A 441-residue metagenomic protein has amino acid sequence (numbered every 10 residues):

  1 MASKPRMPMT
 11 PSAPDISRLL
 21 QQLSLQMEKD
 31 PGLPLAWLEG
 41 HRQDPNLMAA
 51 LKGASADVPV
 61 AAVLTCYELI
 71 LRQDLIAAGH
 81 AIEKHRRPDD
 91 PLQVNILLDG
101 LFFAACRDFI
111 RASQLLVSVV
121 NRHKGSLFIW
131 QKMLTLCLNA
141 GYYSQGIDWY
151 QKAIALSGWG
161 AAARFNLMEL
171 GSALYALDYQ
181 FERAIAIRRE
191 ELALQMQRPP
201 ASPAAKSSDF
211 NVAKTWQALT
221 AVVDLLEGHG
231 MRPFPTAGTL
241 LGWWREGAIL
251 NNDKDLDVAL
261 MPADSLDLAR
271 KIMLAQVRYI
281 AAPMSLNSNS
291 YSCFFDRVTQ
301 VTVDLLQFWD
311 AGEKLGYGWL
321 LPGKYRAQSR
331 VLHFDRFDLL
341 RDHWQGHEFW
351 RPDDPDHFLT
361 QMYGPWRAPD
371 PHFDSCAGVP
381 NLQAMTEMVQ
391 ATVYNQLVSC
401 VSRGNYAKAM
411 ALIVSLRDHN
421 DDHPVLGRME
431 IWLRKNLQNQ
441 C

Functional and structural regions predicted by a protein language model:
Q22, T65, D99, M133 (+2 more regions): Structural register within alpha-helical repeat arrays
S55-A56, D89-P91, H123-K124, G158 (+3 more regions): Short coil turns that delineate tetratricopeptide repeat
L69, F103, C137, L174-Y175 (+1 more regions): Residue at a conserved register position within TPR or TPR-like alpha-solenoid repeats
N139, I147, G160-F165, E169 (+1 more regions): Helical scaffold of the NTase/Pol beta-like nucleotidyltransferase catalytic core
S208-V223, E227, M273-P352, H357-Q361 (+1 more regions): Conserved catalytic core of two-metal-ion nucleotidyltransferases
V223-L256, A263: Active-site nucleotide-donor binding segment shared across nucleotidyl transfer reactions
